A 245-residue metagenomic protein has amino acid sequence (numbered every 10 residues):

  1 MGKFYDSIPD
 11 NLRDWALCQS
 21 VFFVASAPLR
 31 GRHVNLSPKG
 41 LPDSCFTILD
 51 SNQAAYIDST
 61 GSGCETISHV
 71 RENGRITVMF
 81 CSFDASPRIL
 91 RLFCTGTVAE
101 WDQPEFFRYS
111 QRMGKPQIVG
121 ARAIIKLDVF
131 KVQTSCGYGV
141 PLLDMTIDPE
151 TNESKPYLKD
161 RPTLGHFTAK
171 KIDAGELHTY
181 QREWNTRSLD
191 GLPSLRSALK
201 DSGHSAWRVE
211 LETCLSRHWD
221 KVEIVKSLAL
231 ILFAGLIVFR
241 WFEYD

Functional and structural regions predicted by a protein language model:
M1-D245: Binding-site signature for planar aromatic cofactors or substrates
